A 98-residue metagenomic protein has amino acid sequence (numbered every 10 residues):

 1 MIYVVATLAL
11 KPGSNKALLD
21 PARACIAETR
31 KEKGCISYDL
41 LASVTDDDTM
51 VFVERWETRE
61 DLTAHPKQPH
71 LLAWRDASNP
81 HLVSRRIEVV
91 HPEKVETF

Functional and structural regions predicted by a protein language model:
I2-A9, D39-P66: Short, well-ordered beta-strand segments in beta-rich or mixed alpha/beta enzyme and ligand-binding folds
I2-I36: N-terminal first-folded block
A6-T7, P69, K94-F98: Short flexible/disordered coil segments
L8-L10, L18-L19, L40-L41, L62 (+2 more regions): Generic detector of leucine side chains in alpha-helical contexts
L10-P12, T58, H91-E93: Non-catalytic surface loops within mature trypsin-like serine protease
G13, A24, T45-D47, P69: Short alpha-helical
A24, E28-I36, R55-E88: An amphipathic, aromatic/His-enriched active-site/gating alpha helix that lines ligand/cofactor pockets
L40-D48, D76-F98: Glycine-rich beta-strand-turn "strand-cap" elements at beta-sheet edges
